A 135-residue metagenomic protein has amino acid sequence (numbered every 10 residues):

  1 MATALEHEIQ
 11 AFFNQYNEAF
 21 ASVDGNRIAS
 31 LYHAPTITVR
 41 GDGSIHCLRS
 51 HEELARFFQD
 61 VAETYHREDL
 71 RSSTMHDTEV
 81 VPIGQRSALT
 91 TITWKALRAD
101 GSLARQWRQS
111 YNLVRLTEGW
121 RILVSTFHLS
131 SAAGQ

Functional and structural regions predicted by a protein language model:
M1-A34, A133-Q135: Short, low-complexity N-terminal intrinsically disordered segments enriched in polar/charged residues
G25-T78, R86: A solvent-exposed, acidic/Ser-Thr-rich amphipathic alpha-helical stretch
V39, T90-T91, L123: Beta-strand residues in well-ordered beta-sheet regions across diverse protein folds
G43-I45, G101, G119: Detector for glycine-centered tight turns/loop "hinges" at secondary-structure junctions
M75-V80, T93-A96, R108-V114, F127: Hydrophobic/aromatic beta-strand elements that line small-molecule binding cavities or substrate pockets in beta-rich
I83-G84, L116: Structural motif
A96-A104: Short, cysteine-centered beta-strand-loop-beta hairpins and adjacent loop/turn segments enriched in charged/polar
A104-Q135: Short beta-strand edge/turn micro-motifs at domain boundaries
